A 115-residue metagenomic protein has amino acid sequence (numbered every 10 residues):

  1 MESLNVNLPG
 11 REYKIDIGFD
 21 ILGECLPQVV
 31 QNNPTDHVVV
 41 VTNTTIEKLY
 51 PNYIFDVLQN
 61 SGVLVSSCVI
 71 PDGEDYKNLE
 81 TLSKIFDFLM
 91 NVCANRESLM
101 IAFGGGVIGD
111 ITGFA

Functional and structural regions predicted by a protein language model:
M1-L99: ATP/NTP phosphate-donor binding region
C93-A115: A short, small-residue-rich loop immediately preceding and capping a beta-strand
